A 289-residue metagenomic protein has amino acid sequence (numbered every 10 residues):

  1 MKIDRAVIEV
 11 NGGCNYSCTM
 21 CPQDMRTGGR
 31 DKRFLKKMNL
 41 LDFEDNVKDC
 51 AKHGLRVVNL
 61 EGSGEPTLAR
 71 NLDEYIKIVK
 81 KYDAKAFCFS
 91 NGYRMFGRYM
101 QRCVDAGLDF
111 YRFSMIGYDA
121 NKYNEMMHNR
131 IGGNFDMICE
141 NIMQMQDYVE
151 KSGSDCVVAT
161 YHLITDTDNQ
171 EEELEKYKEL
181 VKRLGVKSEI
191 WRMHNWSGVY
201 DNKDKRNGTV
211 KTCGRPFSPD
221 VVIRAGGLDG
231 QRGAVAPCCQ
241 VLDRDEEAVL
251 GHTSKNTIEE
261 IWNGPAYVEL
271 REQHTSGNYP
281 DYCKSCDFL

Functional and structural regions predicted by a protein language model:
M1-E9, E173, G185-L289: Accessory C-terminal segments flanking Radical SAM cores
M1-F110, E125, N129, D136 (+1 more regions): Conserved alpha-helical substructure of the radical SAM core
R5, E9, H53-E61, Y82-F87 (+4 more regions): Conserved C-terminal portion of the radical SAM core fold that forms the substrate/S-adenosylmethionine-binding
T19-C21, L72, Y99-M100, Y123-E125 (+4 more regions): Short aromatic-enriched loop/helix-cap "lid" or pocket-rim segments at secondary-structure transitions that line
M25-R26, D119-K122, C238: Short, basic/glycine-rich phosphate-binding loops at helix/coil junctions that contact nucleotide phosphates
T27, G64, G117, H194 (+1 more regions): Flexible, active-site-proximal loop/turn residues at the rims of small-molecule/cofactor binding pockets and catalytic
M38, M95, Y123, C213 (+1 more regions): Short clusters of hydrophobic/aromatic residues that line enzyme substrate/ligand-binding pockets
A69, M95-G97, Q170, A236 (+1 more regions): Short, well-ordered alpha-helical microsegments
